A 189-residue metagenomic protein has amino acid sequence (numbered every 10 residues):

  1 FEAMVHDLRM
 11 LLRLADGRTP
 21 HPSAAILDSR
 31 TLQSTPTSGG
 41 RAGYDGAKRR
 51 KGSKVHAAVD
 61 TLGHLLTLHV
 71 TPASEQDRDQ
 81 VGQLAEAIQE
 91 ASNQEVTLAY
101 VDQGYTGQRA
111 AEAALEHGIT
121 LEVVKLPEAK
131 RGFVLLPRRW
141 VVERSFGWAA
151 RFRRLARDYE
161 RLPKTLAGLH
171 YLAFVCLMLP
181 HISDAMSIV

Functional and structural regions predicted by a protein language model:
F1-V189: Short alpha-helical elements
